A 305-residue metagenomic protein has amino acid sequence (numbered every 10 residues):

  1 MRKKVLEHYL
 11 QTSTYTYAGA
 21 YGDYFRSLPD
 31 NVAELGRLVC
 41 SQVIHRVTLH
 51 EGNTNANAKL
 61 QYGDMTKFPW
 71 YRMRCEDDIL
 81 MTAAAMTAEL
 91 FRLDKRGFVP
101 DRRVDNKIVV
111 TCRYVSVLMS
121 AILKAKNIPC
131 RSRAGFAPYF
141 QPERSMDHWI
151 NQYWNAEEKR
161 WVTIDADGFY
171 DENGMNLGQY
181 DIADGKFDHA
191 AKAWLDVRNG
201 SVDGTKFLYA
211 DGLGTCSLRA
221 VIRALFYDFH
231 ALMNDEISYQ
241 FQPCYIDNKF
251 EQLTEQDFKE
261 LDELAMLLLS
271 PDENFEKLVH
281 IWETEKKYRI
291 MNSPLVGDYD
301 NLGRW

Functional and structural regions predicted by a protein language model:
R2-N106: Secondary-structure boundary elements
K3-T14, G36, S41-H45, N55-R72 (+1 more regions): His-Asp-centered catalytic microenvironments across diverse enzyme cores, prominently the transglutaminase-like
P29, A33, V110-R113, V117 (+1 more regions): Conserved structured core elements
G97, V117, F140-P142: Generic structural signal for short, flexible, solvent-exposed coil/loop and linker residues
D105-R133, N151: Cysteine-centered nucleophilic/redox motifs
